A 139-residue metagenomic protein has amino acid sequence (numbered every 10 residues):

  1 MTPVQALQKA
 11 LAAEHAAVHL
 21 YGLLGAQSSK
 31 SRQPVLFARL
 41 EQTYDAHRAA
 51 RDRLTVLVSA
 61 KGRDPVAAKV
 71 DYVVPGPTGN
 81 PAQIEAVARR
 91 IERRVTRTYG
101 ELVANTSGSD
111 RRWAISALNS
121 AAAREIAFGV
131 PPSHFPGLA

Functional and structural regions predicted by a protein language model:
M1-A139: All-alpha RGS (Regulator of G-protein Signaling) helical domain and cognate RGS-like helical scaffolds
